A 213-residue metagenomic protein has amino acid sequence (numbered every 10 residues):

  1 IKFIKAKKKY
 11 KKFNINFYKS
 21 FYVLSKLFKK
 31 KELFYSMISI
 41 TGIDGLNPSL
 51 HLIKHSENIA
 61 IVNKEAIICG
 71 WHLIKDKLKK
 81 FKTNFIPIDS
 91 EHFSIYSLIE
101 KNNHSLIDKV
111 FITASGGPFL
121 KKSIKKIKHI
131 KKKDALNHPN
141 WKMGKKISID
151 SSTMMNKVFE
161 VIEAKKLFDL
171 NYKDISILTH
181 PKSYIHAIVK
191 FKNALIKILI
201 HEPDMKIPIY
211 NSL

Functional and structural regions predicted by a protein language model:
I1-L213: Catalytic, metal-anchored helix/loop core of enzyme active sites in primary metabolism
